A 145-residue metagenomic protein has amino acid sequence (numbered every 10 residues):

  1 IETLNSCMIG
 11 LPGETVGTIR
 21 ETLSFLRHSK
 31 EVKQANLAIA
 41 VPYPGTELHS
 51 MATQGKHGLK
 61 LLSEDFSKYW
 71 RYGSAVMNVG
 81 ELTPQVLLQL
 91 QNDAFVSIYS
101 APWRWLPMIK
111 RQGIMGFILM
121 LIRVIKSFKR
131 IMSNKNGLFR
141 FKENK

Functional and structural regions predicted by a protein language model:
I1-Q112, K142: A structural motif corresponding to the C-terminal lobe/cap of the Radical SAM core domain
S97-K145: Membrane-proximal basic amphipathic "stem/tether" segments
